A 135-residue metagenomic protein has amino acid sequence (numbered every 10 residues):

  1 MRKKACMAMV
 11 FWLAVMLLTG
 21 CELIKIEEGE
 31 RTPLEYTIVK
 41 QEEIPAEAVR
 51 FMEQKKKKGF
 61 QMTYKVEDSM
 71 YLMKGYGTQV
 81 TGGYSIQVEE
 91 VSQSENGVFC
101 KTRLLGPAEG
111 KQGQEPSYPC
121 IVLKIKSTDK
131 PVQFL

Functional and structural regions predicted by a protein language model:
K4-M7, G20-L135: Exposed, flexible binding/inhibitory loops of compact, secreted disulfide-stabilized domains
M9-T19: Bacterial N-terminal signal peptides
